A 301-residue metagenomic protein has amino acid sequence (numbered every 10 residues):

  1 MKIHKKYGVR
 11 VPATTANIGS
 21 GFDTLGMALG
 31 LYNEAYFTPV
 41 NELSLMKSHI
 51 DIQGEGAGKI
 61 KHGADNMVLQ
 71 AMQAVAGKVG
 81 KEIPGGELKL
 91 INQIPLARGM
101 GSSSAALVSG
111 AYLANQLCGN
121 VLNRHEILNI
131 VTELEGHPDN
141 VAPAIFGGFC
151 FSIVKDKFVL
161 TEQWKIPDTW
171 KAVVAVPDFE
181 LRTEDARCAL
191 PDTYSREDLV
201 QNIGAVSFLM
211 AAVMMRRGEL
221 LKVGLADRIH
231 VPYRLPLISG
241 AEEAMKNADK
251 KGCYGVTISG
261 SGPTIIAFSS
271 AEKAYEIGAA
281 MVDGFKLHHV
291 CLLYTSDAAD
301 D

Functional and structural regions predicted by a protein language model:
M1-R98, N120-L122: ATP-binding N-lobe of GHMP and related small-molecule kinases
L31, M100-N123, I145-G147, K155: DPxDG-like acidic metal-binding loop motif
M67-A76, V206, A244, M281: Short, well-ordered amphipathic alpha-helical segments that serve as non-catalytic structural scaffolds within diverse
L122-D168, P236, V256-I258, I266: Alpha/beta catalytic cores of group-transfer enzymes, especially the acyltransferase/condensing modules of polyketide
A175-V176, R187-K251: Conserved, helical-rich catalytic subdomain that frames metal- and/or nucleotide-binding sites in enzyme alpha/beta
S270-A274: Helix N-cap motif at beta-to-alpha junctions
I277-F285: Short amphipathic alpha-helices in soluble, non-transmembrane regions that often serve as interface/regulatory elements
Y294-A299: Conserved small/polar residues in nucleotide/adenosyl-binding loops
